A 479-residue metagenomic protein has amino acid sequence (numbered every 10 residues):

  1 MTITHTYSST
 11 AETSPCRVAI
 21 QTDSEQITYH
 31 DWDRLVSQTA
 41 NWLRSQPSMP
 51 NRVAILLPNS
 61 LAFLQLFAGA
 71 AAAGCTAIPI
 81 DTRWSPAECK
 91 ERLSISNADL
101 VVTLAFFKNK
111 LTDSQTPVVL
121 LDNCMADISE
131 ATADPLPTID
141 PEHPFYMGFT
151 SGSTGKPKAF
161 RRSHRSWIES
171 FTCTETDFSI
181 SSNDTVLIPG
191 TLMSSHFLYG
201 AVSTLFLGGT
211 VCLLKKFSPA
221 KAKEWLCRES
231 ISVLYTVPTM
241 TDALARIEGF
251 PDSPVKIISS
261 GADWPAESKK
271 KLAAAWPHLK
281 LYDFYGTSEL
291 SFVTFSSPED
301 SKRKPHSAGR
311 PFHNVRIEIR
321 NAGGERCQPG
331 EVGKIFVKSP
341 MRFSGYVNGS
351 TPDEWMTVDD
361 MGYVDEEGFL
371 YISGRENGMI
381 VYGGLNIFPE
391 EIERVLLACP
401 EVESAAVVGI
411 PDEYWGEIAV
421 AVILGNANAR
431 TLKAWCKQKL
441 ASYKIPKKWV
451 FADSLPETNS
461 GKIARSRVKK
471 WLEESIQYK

Functional and structural regions predicted by a protein language model:
C16, T132-F149, K156, S179-T185: Conserved pre-ATP/AMP-binding loop-to-beta segment of ANL
E25, A40-R83, G190, N386: Conserved AMP-binding/adenylate-forming
T28-H30, F145-E169: Conserved AMP-binding A3 loop
I168-T185, M193-V233: Conserved AMP-binding/adenylation subdomain of ANL enzymes
V233, A245-R303: Gly/Ser/Thr-rich phosphate-binding loop
K304, E318-F336, E366-E367, N426-A429 (+1 more regions): Conserved beta-loop-beta connector loops within the AMP-binding
R310-N314, G323-E354, L385-I387: Conserved ATP/PPi-binding loop(s) of AMP-dependent carboxylate-activating enzymes
S339, G345, M361-K444, S454 (+1 more regions): AMP-binding/adenylate-forming catalytic core of the ANL superfamily
